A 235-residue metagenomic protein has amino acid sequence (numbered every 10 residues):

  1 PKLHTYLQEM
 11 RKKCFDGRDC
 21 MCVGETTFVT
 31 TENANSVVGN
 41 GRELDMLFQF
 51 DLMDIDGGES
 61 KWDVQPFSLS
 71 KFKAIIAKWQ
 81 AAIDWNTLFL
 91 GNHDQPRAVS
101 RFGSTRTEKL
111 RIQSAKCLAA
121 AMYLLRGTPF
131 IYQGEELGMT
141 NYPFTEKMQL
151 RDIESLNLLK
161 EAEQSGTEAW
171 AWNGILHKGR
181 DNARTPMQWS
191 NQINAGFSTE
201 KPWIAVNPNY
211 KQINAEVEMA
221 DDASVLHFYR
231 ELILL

Functional and structural regions predicted by a protein language model:
P1-L235: Active-site and adjacent substrate-binding regions of carbohydrate-active enzymes
